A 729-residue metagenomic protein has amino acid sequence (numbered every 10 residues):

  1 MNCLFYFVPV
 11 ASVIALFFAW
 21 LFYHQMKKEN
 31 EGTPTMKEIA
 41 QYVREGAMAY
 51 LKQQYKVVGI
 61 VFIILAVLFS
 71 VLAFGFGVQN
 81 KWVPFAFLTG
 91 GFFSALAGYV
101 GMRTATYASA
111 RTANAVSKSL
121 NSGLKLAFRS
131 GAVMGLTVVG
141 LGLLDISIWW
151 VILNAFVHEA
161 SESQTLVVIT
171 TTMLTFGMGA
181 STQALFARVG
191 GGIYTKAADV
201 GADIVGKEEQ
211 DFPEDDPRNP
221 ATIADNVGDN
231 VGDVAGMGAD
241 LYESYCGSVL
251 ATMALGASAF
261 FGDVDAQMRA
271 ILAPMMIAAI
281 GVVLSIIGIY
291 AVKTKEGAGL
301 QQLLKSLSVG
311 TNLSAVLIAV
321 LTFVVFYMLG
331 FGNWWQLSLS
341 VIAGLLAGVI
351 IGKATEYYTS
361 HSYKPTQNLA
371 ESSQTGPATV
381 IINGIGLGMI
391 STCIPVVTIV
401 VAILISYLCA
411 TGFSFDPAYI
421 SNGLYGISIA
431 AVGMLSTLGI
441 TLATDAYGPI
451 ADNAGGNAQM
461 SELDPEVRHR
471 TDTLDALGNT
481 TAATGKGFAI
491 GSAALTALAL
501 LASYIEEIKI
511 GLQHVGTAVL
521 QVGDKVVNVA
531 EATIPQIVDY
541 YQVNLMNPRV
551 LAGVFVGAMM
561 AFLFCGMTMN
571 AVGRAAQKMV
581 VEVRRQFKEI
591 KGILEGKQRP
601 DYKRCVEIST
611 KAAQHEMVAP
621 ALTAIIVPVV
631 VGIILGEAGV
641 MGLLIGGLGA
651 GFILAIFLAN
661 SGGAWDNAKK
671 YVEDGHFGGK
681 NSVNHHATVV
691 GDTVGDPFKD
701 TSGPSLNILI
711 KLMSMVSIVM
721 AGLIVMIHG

Functional and structural regions predicted by a protein language model:
M1-G729: Hydrophobic packing and interface segments
